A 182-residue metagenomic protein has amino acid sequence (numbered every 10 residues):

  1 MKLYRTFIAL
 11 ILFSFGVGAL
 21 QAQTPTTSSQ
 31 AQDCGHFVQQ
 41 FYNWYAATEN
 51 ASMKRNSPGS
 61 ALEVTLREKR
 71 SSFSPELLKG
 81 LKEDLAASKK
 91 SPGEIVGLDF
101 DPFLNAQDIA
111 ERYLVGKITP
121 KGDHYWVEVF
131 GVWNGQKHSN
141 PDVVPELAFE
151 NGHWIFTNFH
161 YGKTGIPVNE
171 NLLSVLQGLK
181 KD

Functional and structural regions predicted by a protein language model:
M1-I8: Bacterial N-terminal signal peptides that target proteins for export
I8-G18: Bacterial N-terminal signal peptides
V17-T26: Bacterial Sec-dependent signal peptides at the C-terminal "C-region" and cleavage site
T24, R70-Q136: Surface-exposed, charged secondary-structure patches
Q30-N50: Short, aromatic-enriched amphipathic alpha-helices that serve as compact interaction elements
C34-V38, K69, F73, L77 (+1 more regions): Stable alpha-helical elements in mature extracytoplasmic
E49-P58: Surface-exposed patches in mature extracellular/periplasmic domains of secreted proteins
P120-D142, E150, T157-D182: Low-complexity, intrinsically disordered terminal/linker segments enriched in charged and Gly/Pro repeats
